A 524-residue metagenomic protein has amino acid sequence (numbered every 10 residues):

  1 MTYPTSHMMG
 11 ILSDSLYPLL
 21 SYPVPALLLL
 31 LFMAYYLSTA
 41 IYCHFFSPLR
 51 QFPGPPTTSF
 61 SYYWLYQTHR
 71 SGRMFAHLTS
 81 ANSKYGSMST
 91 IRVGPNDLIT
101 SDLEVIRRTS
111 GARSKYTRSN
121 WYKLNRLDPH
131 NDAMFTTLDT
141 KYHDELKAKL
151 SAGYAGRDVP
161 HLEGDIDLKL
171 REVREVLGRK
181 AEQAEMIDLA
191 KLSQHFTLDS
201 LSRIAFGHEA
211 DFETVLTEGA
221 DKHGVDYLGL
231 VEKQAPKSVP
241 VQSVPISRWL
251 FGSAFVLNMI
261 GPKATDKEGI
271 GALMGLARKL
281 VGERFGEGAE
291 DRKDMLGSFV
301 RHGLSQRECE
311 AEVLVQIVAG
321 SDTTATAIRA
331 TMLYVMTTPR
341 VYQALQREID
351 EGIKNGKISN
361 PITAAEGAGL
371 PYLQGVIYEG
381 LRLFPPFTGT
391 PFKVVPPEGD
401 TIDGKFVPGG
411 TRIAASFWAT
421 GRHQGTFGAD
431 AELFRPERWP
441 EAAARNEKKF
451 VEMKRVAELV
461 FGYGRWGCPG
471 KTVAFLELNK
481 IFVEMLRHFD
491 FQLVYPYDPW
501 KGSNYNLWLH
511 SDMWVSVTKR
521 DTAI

Functional and structural regions predicted by a protein language model:
M1-L16, Y505-I524: C-terminal helix/juxtamembrane-tail motif
T2-E145, P160, D167-V176, F196 (+6 more regions): N-terminal membrane-proximal hinge/A-helix region immediately C-terminal to the signal-anchor transmembrane segment
T57, D167, K222-K233, M336-F387 (+4 more regions): Cytochrome P450 I-helix active-site segment
R118-L127, H161-I328, A344: Cytochrome P450 heme-thiolate monooxygenase catalytic core
A210-D211, P339-Y342, M453-K454, W466-G467 (+1 more regions): Cytochrome P450 heme-binding "Cys pocket" and the immediately downstream C-terminal segment
S253-P262, A368, L373-G389, S511-I524: C-terminal domain-closing interface element
E312-V315, S321, T401-R412, S416 (+1 more regions): C-terminal, well-structured subdomains that either form a transmembrane helix-short loop-helix hairpin in multi-pass
A415-K448: Conserved cytochrome P450 K-helix/beta-meander segment immediately N-terminal to the heme-binding cysteine loop
